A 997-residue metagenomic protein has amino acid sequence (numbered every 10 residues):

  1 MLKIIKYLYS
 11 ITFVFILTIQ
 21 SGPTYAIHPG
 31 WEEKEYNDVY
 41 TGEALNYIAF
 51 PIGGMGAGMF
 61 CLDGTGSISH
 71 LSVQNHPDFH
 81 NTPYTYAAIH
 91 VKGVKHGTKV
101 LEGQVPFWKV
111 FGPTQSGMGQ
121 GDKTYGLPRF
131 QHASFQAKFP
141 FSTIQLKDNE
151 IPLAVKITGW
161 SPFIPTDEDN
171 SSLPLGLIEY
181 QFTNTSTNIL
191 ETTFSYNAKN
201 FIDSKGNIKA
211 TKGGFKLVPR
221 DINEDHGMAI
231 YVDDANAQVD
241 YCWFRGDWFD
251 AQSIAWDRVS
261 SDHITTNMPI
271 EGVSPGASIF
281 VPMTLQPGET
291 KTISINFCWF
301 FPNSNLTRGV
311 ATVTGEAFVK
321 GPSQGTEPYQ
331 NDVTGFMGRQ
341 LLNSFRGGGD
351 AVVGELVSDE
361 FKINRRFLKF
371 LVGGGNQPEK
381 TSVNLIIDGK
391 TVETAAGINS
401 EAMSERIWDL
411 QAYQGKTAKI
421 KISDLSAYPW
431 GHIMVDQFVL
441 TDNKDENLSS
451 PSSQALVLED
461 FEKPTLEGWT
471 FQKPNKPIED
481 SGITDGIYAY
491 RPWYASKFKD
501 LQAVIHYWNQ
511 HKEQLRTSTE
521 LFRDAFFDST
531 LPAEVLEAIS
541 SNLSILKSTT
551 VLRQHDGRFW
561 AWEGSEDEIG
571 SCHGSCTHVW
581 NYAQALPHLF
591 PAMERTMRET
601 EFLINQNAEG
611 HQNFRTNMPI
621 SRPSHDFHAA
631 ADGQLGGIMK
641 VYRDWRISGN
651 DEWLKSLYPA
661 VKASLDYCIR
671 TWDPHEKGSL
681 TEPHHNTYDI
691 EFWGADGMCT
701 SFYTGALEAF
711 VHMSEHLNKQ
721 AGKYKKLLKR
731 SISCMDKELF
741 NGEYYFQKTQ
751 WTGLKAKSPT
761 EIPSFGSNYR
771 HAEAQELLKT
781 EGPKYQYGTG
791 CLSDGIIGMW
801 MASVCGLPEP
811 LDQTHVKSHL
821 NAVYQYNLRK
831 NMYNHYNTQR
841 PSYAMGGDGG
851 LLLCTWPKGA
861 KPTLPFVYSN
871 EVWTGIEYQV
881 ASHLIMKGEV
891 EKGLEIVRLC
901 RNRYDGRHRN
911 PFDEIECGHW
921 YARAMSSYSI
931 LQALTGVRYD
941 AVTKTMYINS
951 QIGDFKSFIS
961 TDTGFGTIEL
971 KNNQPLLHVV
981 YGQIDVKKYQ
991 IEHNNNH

Functional and structural regions predicted by a protein language model:
G56, S67-S69, N75-E168, A844-G847 (+3 more regions): Non-catalytic C-terminal accessory modules of carbohydrate-active enzymes
M59, L190-T192, T284-W299, E479 (+1 more regions): Short Pro-Gly-centered flexible turn/kink motifs
A88-G93, G97-L101, K109-Q120, N184 (+12 more regions): Aromatic-rich carbohydrate-recognition surfaces in CAZymes
P162-S261, I279, L306, S452 (+3 more regions): Polysaccharide-binding surfaces and accessory modules of carbohydrate-active proteins
I279-V281, R339-F367, P378, M403-I407: Short beta-strands within extracellular/lumenal beta-sheet-rich domains
L306-Q324, T441-D480: Extracellular carbohydrate-recognition regions
L385-I433, P451: Extracellular carbohydrate recognition and processing domains and analogous Trp-centered ligand-binding platforms
G397, P532-D567, A592-H625, T671-A695 (+2 more regions): Extended glycan-interaction surfaces of carbohydrate-active proteins
